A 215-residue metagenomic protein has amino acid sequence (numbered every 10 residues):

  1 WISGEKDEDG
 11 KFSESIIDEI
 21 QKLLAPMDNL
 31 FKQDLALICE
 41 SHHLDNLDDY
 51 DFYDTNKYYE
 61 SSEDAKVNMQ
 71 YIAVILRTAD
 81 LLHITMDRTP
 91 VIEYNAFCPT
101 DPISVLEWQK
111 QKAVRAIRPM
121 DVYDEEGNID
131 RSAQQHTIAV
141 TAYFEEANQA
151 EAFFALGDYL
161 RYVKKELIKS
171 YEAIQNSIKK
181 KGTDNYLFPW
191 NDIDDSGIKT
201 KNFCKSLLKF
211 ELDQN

Functional and structural regions predicted by a protein language model:
W1-M120: Divalent metal-dependent catalytic cores for phosphoryl transfer on phosphate-bearing substrates
R88, A96-N215: Bergerat-fold GHKL ATPase/HATPase_c domain
